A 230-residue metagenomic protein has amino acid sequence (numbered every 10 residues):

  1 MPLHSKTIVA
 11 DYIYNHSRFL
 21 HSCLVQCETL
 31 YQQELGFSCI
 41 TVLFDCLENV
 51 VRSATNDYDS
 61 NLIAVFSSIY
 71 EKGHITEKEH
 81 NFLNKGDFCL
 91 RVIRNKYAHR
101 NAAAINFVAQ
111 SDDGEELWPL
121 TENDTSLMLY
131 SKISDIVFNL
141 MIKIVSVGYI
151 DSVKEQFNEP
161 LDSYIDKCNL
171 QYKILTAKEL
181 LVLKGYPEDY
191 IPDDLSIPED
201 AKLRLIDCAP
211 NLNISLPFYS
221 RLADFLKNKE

Functional and structural regions predicted by a protein language model:
M1-F37, E230: Charged alpha-helical initiation segments
L20, C39, D87-L90: Hydrophobic packing residues in well-ordered alpha-helices of helical domains and bundles
C23-Q26, V42, I93: Short, hydrophobic/aromatic alpha-helical segments in well-folded domains
L24, G73-H80: Short linear interaction motifs
E28-T29, D45-R52, K132-I144: Short, hydrophobic/amphipathic alpha-helical patches that form generic packing surfaces within helical domains
G36-E71: Short, contiguous, well-structured surface segments enriched in hydrophobic/aromatic residues
K78-E159: Charge-enriched, short contiguous segments at helix-coil
Y130-E230: A cross-kingdom marker of C-terminal helix-rich interaction/assembly modules
